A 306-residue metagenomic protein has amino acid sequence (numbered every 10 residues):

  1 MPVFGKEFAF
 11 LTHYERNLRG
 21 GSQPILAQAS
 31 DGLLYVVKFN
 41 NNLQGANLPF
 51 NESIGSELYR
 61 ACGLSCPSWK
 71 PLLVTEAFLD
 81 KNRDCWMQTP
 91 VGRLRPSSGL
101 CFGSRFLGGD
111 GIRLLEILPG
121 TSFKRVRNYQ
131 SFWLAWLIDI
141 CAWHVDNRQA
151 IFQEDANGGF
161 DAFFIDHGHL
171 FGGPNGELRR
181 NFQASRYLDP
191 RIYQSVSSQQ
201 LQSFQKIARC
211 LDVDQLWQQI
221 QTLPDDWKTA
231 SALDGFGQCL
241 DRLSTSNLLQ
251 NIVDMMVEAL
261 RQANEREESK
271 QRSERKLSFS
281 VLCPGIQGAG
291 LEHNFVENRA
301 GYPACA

Functional and structural regions predicted by a protein language model:
P2-L114, C141-V145, R179: Conserved ATP-binding subdomain of kinase catalytic cores across diverse folds
L18-S22, G92, G120-L134, Q200-Q205: A short, terminal or domain-edge coil/loop segment
N40, G159-A306: C-terminal catalytic region of ATP-dependent kinase domains
L48-F50, E57-A61, P90, F123-Y129 (+2 more regions): Short, surface-exposed linear patches
E57-L58, C66-K70, F132-D139, I192-Q202 (+1 more regions): Short C-terminal domain-edge/linker segments immediately following a structured domain
P71-V74, N147-F152, A208-Q215: A general structural signal for short secondary-structure boundary/capping elements
L79, D155, F182-A184: Residue-level signature of transmembrane alpha-helix interfaces in integral membrane proteins
D110, L115-E177: Conserved kinase catalytic-core segment
